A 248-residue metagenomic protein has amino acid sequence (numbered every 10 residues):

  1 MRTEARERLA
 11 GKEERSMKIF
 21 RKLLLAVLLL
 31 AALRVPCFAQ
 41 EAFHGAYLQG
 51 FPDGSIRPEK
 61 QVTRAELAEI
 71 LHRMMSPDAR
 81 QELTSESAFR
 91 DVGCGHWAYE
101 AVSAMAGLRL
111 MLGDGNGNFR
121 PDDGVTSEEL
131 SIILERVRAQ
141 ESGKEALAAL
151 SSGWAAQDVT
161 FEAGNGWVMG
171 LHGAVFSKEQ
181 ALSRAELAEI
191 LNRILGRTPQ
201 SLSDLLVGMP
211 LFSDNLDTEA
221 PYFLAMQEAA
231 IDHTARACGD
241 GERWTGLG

Functional and structural regions predicted by a protein language model:
M1-S16: Short, Lys/Arg-enriched N-terminal segments with co-localized hydrophobic residues within the first ~10-30 amino acids
R2-A5, L24, D217-T218: Residue-level detector of transmembrane insertion/anchoring sites
S16-L24: Bacterial N-terminal signal peptides that target proteins for export
K18, A32-G248: N-terminal propeptides
L25-L29, L33: Hydrophobic helical h-region of N-terminal Sec-dependent signal peptides in bacterial secretory/periplasmic proteins
